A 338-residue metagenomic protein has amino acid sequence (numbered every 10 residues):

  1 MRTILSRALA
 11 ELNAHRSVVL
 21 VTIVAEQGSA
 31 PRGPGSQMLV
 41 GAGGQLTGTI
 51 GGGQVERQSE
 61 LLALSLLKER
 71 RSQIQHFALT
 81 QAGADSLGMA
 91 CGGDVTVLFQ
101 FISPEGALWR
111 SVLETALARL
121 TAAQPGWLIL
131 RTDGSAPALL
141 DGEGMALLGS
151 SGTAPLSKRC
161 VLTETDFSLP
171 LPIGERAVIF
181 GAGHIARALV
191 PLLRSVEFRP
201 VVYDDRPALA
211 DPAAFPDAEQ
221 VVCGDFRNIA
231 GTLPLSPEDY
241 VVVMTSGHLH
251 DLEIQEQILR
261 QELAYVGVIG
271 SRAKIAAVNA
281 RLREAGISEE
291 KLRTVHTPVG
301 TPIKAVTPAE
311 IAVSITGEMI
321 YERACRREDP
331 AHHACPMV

Functional and structural regions predicted by a protein language model:
M1-D205, L209-V222, S236-Y240, K274 (+1 more regions): Segments forming oxygen-rich coordination pockets for charged ligands
E175, F180, M244-T245, V268-I269 (+1 more regions): Thr-Gly-centered strand-to-loop micro-motif
V190-L192, A214-F215, P234-L235, E253-Q257 (+1 more regions): Short amphipathic alpha-helical segments
Y203, Y240, T245-L249, E256-L282: ADP-ribose/adenylate-binding Rossmann-like module
G224-I229, L249: Conserved SAM/SAH-binding loop
R227-P237: Short amphipathic alpha-helix with an adjacent loop that forms part of the alpha/beta core around
S236, Q261, G317: Internal alpha/beta domain cores that form substrate/cofactor-binding pockets in large enzymes and binding proteins
I269-V338: Adenosine-phosphate binding glycine-rich loop
